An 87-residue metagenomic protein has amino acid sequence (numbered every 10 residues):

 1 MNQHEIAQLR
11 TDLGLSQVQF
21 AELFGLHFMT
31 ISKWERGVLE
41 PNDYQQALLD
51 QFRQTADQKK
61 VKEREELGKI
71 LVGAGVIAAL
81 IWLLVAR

Functional and structural regions predicted by a protein language model:
M1-T11: A short, Lys/Arg-rich alpha-helix, primarily the initiator
I6, F20-A21, I31-W34: Conserved hydrophobic/aromatic packing and binding residues within compact polymer-binding modules
L23, E35, Q45-L48: Alpha-helical protein-protein interaction scaffolds
L26-P41: Recognition helix of helix-turn-helix/homeodomain-like DNA-binding domains that insert into the DNA major groove
D43-R64: DNA major-groove recognition helix of helix-turn-helix/homeodomain DNA-binding modules
D57-G75, W82-R87: Membrane-penetrating hydrophobic segments
